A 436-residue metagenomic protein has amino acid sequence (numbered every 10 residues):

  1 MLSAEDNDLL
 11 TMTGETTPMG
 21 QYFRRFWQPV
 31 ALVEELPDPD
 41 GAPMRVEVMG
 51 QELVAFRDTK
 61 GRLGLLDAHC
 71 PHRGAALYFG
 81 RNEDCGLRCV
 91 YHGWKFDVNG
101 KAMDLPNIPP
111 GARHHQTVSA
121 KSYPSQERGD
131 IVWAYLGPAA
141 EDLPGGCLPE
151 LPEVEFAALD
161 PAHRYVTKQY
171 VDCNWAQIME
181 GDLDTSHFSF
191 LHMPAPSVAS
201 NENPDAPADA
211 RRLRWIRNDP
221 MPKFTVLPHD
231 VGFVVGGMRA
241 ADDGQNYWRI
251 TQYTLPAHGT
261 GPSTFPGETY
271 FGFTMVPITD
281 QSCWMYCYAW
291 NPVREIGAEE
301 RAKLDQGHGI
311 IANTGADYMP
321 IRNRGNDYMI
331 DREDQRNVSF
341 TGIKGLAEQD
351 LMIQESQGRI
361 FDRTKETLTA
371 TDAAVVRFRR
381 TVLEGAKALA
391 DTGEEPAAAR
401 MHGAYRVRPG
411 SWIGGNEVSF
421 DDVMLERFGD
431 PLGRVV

Functional and structural regions predicted by a protein language model:
M1, T11, L32-H163, M221-K223 (+5 more regions): Rieske [2Fe-2S] iron-sulfur-binding domain
M1-R24, A31: A boundary/linker detector
A4, P18-Y22, P106-H114, V118-K121 (+2 more regions): Short, charge-rich amphipathic segments
Q21-F23, V48, V118, E127 (+2 more regions): A generic structural signal for short, non-catalytic loop/turn and secondary-structure boundary residues
R25-W27, G41, A120, G129 (+3 more regions): Sequence-level motif detector for i,i+2 pairs with an aromatic at +2
A31-L32, N174: Helix N-cap / beta->alpha transition motif
R62, A140-V436: C-terminal catalytic domain of Rieske-type non-heme iron oxygenases
